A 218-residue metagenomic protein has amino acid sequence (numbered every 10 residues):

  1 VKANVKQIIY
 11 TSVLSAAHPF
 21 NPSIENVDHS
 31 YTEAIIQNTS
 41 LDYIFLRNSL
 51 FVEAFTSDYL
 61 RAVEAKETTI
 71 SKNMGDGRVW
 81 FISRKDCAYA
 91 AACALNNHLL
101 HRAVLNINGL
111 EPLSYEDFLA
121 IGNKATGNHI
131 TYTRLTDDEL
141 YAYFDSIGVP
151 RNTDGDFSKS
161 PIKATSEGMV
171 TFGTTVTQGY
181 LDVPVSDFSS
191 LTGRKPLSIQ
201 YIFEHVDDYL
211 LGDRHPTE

Functional and structural regions predicted by a protein language model:
A3-Q7, L14-T131, L135, A142-I147 (+2 more regions): Oxidoreductase cofactor-interface core, primarily capturing Rossmann-like NAD(P)-dependent enzymes
D138-E218: A hydrophobic C-terminal alpha-helical subdomain
